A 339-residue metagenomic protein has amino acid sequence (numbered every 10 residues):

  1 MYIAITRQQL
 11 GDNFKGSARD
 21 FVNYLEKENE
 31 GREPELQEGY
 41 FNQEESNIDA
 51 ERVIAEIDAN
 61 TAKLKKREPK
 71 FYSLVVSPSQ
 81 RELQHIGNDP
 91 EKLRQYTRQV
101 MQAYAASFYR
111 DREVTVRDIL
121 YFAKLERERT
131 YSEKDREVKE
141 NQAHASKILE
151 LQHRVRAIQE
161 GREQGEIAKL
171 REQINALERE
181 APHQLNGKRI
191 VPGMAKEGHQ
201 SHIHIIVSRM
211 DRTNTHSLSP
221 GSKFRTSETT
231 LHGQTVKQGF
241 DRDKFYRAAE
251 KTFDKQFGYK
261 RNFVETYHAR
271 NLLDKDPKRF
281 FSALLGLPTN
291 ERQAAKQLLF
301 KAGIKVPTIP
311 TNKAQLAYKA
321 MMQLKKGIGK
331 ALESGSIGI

Functional and structural regions predicted by a protein language model:
M1-I339: N-terminal nicking endonuclease/strand-transfer module with a His-rich metal-binding environment and a catalytic Tyr
